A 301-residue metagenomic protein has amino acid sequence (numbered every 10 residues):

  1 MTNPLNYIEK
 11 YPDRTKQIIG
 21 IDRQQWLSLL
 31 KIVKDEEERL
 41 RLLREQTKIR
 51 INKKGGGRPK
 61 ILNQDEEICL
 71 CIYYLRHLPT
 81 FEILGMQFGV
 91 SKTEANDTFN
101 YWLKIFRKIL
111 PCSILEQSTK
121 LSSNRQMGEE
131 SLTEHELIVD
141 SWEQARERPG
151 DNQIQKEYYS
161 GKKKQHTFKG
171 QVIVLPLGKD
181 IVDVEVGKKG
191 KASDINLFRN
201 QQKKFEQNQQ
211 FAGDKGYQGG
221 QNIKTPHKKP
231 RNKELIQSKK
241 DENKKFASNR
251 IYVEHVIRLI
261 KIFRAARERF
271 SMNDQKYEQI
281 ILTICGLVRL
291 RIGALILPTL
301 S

Functional and structural regions predicted by a protein language model:
M1-R58, I296: Charged, often Cys/His-bearing segments associated with DNA-binding zinc-finger transcription factors
I19, K60, Y74, G85 (+1 more regions): Short, charged/polar micro-motifs that form catalytic or ligand-binding hotspots
D22, N63, I236-S238: Ser/Thr-centered flexible coil motifs
L30, C71-I72, R199: A cross-family signal for key residues in well-ordered alpha-helices that form functional helical elements
N63-H77: Short, amphipathic alpha-helical "recognition" segments used to contact nucleic acids or chromatin
F81-S301: Short, well-ordered secondary-structure "scaffold" segments embedded in the functional core of diverse domains
